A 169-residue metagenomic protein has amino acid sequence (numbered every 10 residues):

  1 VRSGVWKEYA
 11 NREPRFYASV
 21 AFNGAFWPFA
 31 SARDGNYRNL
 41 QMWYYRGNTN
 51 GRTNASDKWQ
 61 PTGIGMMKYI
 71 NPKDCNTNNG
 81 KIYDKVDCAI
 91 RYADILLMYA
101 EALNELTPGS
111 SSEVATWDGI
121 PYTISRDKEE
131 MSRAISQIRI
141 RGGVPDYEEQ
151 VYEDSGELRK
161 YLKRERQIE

Functional and structural regions predicted by a protein language model:
V1-E169: Acidic/polar-rich alpha-helix caps and helix-coil junctions
